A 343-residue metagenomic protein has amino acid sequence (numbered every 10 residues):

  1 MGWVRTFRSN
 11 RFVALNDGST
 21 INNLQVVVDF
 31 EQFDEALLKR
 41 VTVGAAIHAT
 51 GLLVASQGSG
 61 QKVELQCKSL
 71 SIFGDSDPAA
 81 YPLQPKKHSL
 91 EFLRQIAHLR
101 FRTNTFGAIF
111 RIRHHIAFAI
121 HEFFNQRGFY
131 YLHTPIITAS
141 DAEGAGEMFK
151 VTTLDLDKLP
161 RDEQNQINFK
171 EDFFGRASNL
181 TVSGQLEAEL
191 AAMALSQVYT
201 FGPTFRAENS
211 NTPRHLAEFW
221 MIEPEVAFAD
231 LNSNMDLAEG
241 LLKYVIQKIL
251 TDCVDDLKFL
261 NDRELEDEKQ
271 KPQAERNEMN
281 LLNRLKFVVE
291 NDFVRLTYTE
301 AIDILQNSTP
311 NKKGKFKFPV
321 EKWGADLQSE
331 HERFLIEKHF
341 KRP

Functional and structural regions predicted by a protein language model:
M1-A227: Class II aminoacyl-tRNA synthetase-like tRNA-binding/catalytic domains
R11-F12, L231-S233, T309-N311: Short amphipathic alpha-helical segments with coiled-coil-like heptad repeat character
A108-I112, D230-L237, F293: Catalytic cores of large soluble enzymes that bind and process phosphate-bearing ligands
E122, Q126, D236, G240 (+1 more regions): Replace "anionic and nucleotidyl ligands
D141-N168, L241-P343: Metal-assisted phosphate- and nucleotidyl-transfer catalytic regions
M193-L195, D230-T251: His/Asp/Glu-rich mid-to-C-terminal helical/loop segments that flank catalytic regions of hydrolases
V226-D230, D303: A short acidic, often aromatic-flanked loop/helix-cap motif at beta-alpha or helix-coil junctions that lines enzyme
